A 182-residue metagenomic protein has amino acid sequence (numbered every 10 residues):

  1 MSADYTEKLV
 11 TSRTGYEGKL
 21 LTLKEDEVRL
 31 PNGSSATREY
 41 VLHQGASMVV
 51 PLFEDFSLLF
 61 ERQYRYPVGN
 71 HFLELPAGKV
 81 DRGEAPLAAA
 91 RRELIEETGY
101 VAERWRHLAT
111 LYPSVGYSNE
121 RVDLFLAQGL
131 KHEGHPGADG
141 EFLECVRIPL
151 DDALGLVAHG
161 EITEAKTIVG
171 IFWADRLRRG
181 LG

Functional and structural regions predicted by a protein language model:
M1-E17: Extreme N-terminal tail/first-helix region
R13-M48, E54: Acidic, metal-coordinating catalytic segment for phosphate/diphosphate chemistry, firing primarily on the Nudix
L20-E27, F60, L124-L126, C145-R147: Conserved hydrophobic/aromatic beta-strand scaffold that supports enzyme active sites
L23-E25, T37, E61, L75 (+1 more regions): Hydrophobic residues on conserved beta-strands that form the core of alpha/beta folds
A36, G45-M48, F53, K79-A165: Unchanged
A46-N70, E74: A glycine-rich, hydrophobic loop/mini-helix early in the fold
I171: C-terminal boundary of histidine-terminating zinc-finger modules
R176-G182: Generic C-terminal helix-cap and adjacent flexible tail
